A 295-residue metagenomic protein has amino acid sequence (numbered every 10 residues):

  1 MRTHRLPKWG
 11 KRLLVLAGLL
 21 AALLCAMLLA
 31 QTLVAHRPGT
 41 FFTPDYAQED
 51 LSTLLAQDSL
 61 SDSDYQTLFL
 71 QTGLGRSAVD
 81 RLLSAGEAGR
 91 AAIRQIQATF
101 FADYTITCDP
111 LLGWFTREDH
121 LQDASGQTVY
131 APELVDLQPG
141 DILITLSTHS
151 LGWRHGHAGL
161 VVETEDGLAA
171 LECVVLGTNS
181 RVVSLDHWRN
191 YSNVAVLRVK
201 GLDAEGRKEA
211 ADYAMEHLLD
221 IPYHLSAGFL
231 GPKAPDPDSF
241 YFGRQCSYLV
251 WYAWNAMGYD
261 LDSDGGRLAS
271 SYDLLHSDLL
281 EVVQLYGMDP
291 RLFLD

Functional and structural regions predicted by a protein language model:
R2-D295: Cysteine-nucleophile amide-bond enzymes
